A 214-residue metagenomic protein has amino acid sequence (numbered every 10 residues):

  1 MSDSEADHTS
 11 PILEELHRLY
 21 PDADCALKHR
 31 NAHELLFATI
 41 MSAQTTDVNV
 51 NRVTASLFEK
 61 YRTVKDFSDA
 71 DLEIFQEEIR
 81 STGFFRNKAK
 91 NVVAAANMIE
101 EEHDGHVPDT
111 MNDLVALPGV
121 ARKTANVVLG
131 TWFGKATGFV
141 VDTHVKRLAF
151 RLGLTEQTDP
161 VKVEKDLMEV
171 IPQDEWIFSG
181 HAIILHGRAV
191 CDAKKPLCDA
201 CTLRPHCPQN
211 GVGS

Functional and structural regions predicted by a protein language model:
S2-S214: Catalytic cores of DNA base-excision repair glycosylases
